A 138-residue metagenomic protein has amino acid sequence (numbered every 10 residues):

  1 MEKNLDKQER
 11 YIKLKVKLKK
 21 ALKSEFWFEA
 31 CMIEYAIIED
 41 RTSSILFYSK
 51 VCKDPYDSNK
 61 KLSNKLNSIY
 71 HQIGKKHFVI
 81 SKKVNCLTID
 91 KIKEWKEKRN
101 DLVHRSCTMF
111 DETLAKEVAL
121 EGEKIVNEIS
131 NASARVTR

Functional and structural regions predicted by a protein language model:
E2-H71: Amphipathic alpha-helical interface elements
E2-L5, K19-K20, K76-F78, V84-C86 (+1 more regions): Short secondary-structure boundary micro-motifs
T42-D90, D101, N131-T137: Flexible secondary-structure boundary motifs
K82-R138: Charge-enriched, short contiguous segments at helix-coil
